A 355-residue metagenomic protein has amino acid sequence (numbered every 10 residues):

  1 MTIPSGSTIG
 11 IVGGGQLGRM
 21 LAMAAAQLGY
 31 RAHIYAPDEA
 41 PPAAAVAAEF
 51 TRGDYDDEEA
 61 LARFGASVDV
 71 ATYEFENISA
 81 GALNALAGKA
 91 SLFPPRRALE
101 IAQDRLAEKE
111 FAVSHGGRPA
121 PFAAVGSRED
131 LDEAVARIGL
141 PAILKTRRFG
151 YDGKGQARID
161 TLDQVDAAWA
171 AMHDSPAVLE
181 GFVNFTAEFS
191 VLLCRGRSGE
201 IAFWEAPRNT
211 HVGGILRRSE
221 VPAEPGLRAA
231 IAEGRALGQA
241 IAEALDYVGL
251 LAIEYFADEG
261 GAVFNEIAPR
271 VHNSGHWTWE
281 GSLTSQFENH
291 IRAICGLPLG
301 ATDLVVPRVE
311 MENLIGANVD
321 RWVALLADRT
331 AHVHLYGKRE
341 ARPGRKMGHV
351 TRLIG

Functional and structural regions predicted by a protein language model:
M1-E110, S114, E129: ATP-binding N-terminal substructure of ATP-dependent carboxylate-amine bond-forming enzymes
I101-I241, G355: Active-site nucleotide/adenylate-binding loops and adjacent lid/helix of ATP-dependent enzymes
L193-R197, Y255-E259, G337: Short, low-complexity Ser/Thr-rich regulatory SLiMs
A202, L251, A262-E266: Protein kinase-like catalytic core scaffold
G214-E224, E266-W279: Short, flexible active-site loops
A229-I253, D258-E259, P269-A317: Active-site "cap" helix and flanking loop/linker of ATP-utilizing ligase/carboxylase catalytic domains
R292-G355: Peripheral (often C-terminal) accessory segments that flank ATP-dependent C-N-forming ligase machineries
